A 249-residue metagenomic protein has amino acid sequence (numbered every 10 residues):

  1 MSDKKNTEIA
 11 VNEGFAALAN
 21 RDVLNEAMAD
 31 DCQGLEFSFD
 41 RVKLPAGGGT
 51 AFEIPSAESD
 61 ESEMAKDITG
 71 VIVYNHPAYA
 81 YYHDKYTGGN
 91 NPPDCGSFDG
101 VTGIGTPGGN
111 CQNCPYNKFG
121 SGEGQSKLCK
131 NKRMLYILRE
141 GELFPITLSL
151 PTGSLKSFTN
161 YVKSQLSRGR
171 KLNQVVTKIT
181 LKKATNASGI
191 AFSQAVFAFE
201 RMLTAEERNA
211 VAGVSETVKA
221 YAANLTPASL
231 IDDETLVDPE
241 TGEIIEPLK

Functional and structural regions predicted by a protein language model:
M1-G141, L248-K249: OB-fold ssDNA-binding interfaces and closely related basic DNA-contact patches used across DNA replication/repair
D3-I9, G14, C114, V162-I179 (+1 more regions): A broad, low-amplitude sensor of folded, mature protein cores
T7, T50, T69, T87 (+12 more regions): Residue-identity detector for threonine
V23, G153-Y161, E206-G213: Exposed alpha-helical structural elements
A27, D31, Y161-S164, V214: Residues that form generic nucleotide/phosphate-binding pockets
D40-V42, T87-G96, C129-K130, N173-I179 (+1 more regions): Short glycine-rich, low-complexity/disordered patches
H83, N91, A187-K249: Long, highly charged low-complexity segments enriched in Glu/Asp and Lys/Arg with interspersed Ser/Thr
K127-M202: Extended serine/threonine-enriched, polar tracts that run as long, contiguous segments within proteins
